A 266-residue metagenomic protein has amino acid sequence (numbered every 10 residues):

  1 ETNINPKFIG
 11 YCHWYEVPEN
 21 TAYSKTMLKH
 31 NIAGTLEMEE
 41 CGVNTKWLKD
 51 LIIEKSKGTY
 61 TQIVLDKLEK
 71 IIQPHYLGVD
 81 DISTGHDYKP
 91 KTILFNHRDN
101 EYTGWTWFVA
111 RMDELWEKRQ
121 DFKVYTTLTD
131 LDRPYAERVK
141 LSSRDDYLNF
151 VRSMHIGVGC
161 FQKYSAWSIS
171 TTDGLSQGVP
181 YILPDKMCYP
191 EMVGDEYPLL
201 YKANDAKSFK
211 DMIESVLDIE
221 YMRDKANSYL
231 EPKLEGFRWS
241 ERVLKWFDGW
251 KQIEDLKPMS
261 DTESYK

Functional and structural regions predicted by a protein language model:
E1-N20, E40-G42: Active-site proximal beta-strand in glycosyltransferases
G34-E69: A short, active-site helix/loop in glycosyltransferases that binds the activated sugar's phosphate group
W47-L48, D66-T84, L131: Short beta-strand->alpha-helix junction loop in the catalytic core of nucleotide-activated group-transfer enzymes
D80-P134, R144: Conserved catalytic-core segment of nucleotide-activated headgroup transferases in glycan assembly
L148, T171-S176, P190-E191: Short alpha-helical segment that forms part of, or immediately flanks, the ligand-binding pocket in carbohydrate-active
R152-A166, V179: Acidic donor-binding loop of glycosyltransferase active sites
D195-A206, S215-E220: Conserved acidic donor-binding segment of nucleotide-sugar-dependent glycosyltransferases
D218-Y265: A charged, aromatic-enriched C-terminal amphipathic alpha-helix characteristic of glycosyltransferases across folds
